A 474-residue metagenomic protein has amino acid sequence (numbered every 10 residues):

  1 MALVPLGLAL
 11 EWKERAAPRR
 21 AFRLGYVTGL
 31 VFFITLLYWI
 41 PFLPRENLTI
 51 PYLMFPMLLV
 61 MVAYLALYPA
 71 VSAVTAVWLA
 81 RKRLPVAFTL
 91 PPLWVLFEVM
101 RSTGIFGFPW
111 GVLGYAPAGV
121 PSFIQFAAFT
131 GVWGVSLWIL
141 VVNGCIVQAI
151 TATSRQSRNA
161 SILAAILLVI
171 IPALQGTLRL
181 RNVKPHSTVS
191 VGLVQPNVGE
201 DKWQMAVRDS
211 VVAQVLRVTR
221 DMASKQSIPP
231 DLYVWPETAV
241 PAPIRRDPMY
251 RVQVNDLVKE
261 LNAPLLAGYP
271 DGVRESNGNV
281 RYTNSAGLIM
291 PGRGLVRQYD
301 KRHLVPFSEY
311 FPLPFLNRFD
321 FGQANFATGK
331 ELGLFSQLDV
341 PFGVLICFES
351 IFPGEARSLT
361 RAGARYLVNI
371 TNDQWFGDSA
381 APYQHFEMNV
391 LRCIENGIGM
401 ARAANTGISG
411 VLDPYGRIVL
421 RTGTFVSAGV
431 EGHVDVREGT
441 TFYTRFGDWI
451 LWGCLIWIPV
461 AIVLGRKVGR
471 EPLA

Functional and structural regions predicted by a protein language model:
M1-L180, A213, G377-D378, N389-R392 (+3 more regions): Membrane-embedded alpha-helical bundles of multi-pass enzymes that act on lipidic or dolichyl-linked glycan substrates
L178-I450: Soluble catalytic domains of enzymes that build or remodel membrane lipids, polysaccharides, and related
